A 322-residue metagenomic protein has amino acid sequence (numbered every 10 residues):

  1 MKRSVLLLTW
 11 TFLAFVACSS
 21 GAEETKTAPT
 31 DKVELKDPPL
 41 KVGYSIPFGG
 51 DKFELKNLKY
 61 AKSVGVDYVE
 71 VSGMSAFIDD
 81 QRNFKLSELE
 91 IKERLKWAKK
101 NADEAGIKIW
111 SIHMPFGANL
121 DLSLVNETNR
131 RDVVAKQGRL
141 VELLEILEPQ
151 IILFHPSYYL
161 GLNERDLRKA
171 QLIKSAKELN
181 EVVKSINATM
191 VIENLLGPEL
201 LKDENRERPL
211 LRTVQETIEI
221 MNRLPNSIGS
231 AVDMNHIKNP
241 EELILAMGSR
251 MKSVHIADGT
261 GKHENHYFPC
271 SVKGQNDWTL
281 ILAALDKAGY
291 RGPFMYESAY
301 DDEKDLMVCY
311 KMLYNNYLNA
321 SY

Functional and structural regions predicted by a protein language model:
S4, C18-I146, D166, K177 (+3 more regions): N-terminal pre-domain/capping segments
L8-V16: Bacterial N-terminal signal peptides
K36-L40, K177-Q275: Acidic/histidine-rich catalytic cores of soluble enzymes
L40-I46, V69-V71, I109-M114, I152-F154 (+4 more regions): Hydrophobic faces of well-ordered beta-strands that scaffold small-molecule active sites in alpha/beta enzyme cores
F48-G50, G73-S75, F116-A118, P156-L160 (+4 more regions): Active-site-proximal loop/turn and secondary-structure-junction residues that shape catalytic pockets, frequently
S123-V141, N163-A176, N205-N222, L245-S253 (+1 more regions): Short, electropositive alpha-helical surface patch
L144-R165, I186-L201, M295-Y296: Active-site groove signature of glycoside hydrolases
D258-P269, Y290-D305: Active-site clefts of carbohydrate-active enzymes
